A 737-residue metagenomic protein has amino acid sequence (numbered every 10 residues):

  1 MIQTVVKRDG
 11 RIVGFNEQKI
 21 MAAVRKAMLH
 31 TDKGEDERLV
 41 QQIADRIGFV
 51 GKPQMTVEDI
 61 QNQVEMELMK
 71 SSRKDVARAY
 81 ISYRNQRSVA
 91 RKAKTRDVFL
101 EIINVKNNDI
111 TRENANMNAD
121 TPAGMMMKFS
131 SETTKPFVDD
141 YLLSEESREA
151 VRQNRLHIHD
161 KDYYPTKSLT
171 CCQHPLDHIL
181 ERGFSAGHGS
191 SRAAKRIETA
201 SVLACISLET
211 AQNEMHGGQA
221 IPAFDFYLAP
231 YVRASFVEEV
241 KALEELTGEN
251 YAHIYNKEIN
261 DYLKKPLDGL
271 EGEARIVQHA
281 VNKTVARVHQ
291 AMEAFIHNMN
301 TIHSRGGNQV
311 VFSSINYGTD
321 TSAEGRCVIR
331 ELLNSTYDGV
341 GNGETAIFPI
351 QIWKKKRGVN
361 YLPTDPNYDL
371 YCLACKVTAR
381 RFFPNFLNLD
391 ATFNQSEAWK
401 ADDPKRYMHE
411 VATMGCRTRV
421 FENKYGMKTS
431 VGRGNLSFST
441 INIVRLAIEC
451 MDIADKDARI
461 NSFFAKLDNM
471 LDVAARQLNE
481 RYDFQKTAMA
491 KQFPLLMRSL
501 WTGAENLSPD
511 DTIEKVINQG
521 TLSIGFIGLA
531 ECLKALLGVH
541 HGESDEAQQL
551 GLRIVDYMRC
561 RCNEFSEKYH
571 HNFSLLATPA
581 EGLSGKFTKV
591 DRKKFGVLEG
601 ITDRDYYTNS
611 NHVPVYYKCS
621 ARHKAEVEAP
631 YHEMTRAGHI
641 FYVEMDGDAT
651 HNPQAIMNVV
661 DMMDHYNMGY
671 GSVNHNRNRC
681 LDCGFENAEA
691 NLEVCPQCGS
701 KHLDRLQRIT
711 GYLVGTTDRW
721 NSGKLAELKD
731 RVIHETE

Functional and structural regions predicted by a protein language model:
M1-V105, D109, A726-V732: Charged, amphipathic alpha-helical regulatory modules used for macromolecular assembly or allosteric control
K7-I12, M28-G34, T429-S430, E514-Q519 (+1 more regions): A ubiquitous short alpha-helical element
N16, F685, G711-Y712: Conformational switch/transducer regions in large eukaryotic molecular machines and scaffolds
V76-N85, N667-G669, N674-N676, D718-E737: Long, highly charged low-complexity segments enriched in Glu/Asp and Lys/Arg with interspersed Ser/Thr
V89-A90, R96-N518, V539-H540, S544-D704: Conserved catalytic cores of very large enzyme subunits
L522-A535, D556: Contiguous, well-ordered alpha-helical segments that form the cores/surfaces of helical PPI scaffolds
L692, P696-E737: Long insertion/accessory domains within large nucleic-acid-processing enzymes
